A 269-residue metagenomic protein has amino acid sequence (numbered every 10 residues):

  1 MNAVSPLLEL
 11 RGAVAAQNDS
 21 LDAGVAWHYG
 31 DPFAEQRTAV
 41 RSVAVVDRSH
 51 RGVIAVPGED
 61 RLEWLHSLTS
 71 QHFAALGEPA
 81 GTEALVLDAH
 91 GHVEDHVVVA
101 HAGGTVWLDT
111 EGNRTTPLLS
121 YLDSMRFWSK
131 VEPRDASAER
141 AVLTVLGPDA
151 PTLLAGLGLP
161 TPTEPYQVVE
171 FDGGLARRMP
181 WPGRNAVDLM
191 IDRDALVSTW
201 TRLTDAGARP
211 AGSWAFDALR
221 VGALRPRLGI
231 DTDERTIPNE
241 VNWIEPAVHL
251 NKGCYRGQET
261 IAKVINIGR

Functional and structural regions predicted by a protein language model:
M1-R269: Basic, glycine/lysine-rich polyanion-binding surfaces/domains
